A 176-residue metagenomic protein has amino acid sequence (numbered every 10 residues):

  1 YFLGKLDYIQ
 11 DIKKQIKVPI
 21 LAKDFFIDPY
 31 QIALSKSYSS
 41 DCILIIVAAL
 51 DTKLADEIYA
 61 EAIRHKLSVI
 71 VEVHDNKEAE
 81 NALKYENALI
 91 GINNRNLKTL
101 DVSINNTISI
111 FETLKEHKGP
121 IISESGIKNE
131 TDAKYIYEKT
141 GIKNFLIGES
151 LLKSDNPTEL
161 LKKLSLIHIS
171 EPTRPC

Functional and structural regions predicted by a protein language model:
Y1, L83-F111: Glycine/Thr-rich beta-alpha phosphate-binding loop at enzyme active sites
Y1-I70, E78-N81, T107-I110: N-terminal active-site wall of soluble small-molecule enzyme domains
I20-K23, I43-I45, V69-V71, I90-I92 (+2 more regions): Hydrophobic faces of well-ordered beta-strands that scaffold small-molecule active sites in alpha/beta enzyme cores
F25, A48, H74-N76, R95-L97 (+2 more regions): Active-site beta-loop-alpha junctions enriched in small/polar residues
D28-Y38, N76-Y85, I127-K143: Catalytic cores of alpha/beta
Y38-L50, I92-T99, I142-L160: Glycine-rich phosphate-binding active-site loops on the catalytic face of alpha/beta enzymes
T107, F111, P120-E124, K128: Catalytic alpha/beta core domains of metabolic enzymes, predominantly
I167-C176: Single conserved hydrophobic/aromatic residue that forms the stacking wall/gate of nucleotide- or nucleobase-binding
